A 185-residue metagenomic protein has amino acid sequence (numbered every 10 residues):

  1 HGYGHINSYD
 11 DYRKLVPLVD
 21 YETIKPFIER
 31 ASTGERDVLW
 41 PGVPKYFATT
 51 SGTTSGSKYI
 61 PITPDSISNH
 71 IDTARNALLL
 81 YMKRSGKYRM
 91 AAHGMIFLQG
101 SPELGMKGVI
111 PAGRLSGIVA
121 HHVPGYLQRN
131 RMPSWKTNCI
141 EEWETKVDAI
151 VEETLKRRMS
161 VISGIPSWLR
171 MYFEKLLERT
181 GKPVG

Functional and structural regions predicted by a protein language model:
H1-T49, S55-G185: Nucleotide 5′-phosphate-binding alpha/beta core
